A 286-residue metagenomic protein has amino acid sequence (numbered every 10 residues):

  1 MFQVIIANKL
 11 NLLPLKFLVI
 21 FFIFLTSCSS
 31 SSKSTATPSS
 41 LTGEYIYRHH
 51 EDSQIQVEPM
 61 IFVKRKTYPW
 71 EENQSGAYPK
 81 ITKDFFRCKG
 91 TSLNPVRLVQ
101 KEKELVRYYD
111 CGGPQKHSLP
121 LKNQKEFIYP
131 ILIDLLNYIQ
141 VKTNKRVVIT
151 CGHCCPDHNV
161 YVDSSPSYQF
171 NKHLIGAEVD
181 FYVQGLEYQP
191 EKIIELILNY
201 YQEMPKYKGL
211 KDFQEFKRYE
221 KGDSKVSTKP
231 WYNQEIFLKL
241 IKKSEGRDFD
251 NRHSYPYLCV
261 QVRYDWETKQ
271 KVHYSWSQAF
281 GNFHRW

Functional and structural regions predicted by a protein language model:
M1-L12: N-terminal secretory signal peptides that target proteins for export/translocation
K16-T26: Bacterial N-terminal signal peptides
C28-S30: N-terminal Sec signal peptide cleavage junction
S34-E71: N-terminal module-boundary/linker segments of secreted carbohydrate-active enzymes
F86-N144: Active-site acidic/histidine clusters and adjacent loop/turn architecture that either coordinate catalytic ions
K103-S118, D163-Y168, K172-G176, L186-P190: Acidic/His-rich structured neighborhood in mature extracellular/periplasmic domains
N137-S164: Extended, low-complexity, intrinsically disordered C-terminal regulatory tails of eukaryotic serine/threonine kinases
Q169-E178, Y182-W286: Catalytic cores and adjacent binding grooves of peptidoglycan-active enzymes
